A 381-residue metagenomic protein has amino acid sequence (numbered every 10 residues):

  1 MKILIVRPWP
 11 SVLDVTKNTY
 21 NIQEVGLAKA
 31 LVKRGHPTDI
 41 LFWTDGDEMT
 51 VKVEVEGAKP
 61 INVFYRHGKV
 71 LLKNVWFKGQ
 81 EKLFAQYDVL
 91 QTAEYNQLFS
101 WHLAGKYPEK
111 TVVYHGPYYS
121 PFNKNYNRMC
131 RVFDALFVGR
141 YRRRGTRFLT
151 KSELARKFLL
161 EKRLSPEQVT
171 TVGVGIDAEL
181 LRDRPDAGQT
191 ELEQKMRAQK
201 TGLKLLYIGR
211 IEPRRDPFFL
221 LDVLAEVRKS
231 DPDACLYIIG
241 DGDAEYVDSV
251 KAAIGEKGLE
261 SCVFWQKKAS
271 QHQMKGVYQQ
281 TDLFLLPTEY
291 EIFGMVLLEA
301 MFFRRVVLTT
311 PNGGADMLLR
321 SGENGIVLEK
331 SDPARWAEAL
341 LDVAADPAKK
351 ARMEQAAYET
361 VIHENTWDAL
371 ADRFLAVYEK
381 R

Functional and structural regions predicted by a protein language model:
M1-D47: N-terminal subdomain of nucleotide-sugar transferases
T19, Y119-R144: Nucleotide-sugar donor phosphate/pyrophosphate-binding loop at the beta->alpha transition of glycosyltransferases
L154, G175: Carbohydrate-associated surface elements
D248-A269: Nucleotide-activated donor-binding/catalytic signature segment of Leloir-type glycosyltransferases, i.e., the conserved
K268-A269, G276-T281: Short alpha-helical donor nucleotide-sugar binding micro-motif in glycosyltransferases
E289: Aromatic "clamp/platform" in nucleotide-sugar-dependent glycosyltransferases that forms part of the donor/acceptor
V306-T309: Short hydrophobic beta-strand element within catalytic cores of glycosyltransferases and related nucleotide-activated
S321-G322, I326-P333, D342-P347: Conserved acidic donor-binding segment of nucleotide-sugar-dependent glycosyltransferases
